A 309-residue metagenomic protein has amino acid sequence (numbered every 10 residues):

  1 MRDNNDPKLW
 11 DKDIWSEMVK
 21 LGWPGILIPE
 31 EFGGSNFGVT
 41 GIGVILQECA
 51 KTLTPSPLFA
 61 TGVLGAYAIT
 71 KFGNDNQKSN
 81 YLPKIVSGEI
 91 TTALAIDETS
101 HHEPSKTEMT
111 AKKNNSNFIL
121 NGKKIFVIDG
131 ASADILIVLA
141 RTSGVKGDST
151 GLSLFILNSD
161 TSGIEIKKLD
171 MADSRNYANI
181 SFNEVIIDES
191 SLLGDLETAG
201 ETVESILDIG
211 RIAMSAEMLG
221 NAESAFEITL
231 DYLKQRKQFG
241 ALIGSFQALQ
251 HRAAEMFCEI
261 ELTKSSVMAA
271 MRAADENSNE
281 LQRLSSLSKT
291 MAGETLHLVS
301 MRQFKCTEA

Functional and structural regions predicted by a protein language model:
M1-P57, F72-Q77, K84-E89, K106 (+3 more regions): Alpha-helical interface subdomain recognition
G22, G43-A50, A140, L157-S162 (+1 more regions): Short Ser/Thr-interspersed hydrophobic loop/turn segments at strand-loop and sheet-helix junctions that line or gate
L58, T99-H102, F126-D129, V145-K146 (+1 more regions): Short Gly/Pro-enriched turn/cap motifs at secondary-structure boundaries
L64-G73: Helix-loop "lid/cap" segments that line or gate small-molecule binding pockets
G65, I90, S105-T107, S132-D134 (+5 more regions): A generic structural signal for well-ordered coil/turn residues at beta-strand boundaries that shape enzyme active-site
S87-T99: A short, Trp-centered hydrophobic/proline-enriched beta-strand micro-motif
K106-E108, N158-L192: Flexible, small-/acidic-enriched active-site or ligand-binding loops
N121-E165: A short core secondary-structure module
